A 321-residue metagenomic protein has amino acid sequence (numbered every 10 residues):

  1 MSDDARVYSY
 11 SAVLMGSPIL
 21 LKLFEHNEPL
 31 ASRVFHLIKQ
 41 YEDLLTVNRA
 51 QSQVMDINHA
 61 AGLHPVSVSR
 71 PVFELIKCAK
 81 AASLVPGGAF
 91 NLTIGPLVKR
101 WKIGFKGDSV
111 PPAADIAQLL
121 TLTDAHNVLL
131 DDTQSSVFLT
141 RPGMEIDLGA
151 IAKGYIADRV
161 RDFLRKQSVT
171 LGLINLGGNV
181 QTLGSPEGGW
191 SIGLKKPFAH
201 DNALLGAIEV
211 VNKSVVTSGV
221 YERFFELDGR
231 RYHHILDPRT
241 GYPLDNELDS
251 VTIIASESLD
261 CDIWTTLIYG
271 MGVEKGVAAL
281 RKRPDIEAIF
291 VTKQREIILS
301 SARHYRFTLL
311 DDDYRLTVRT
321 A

Functional and structural regions predicted by a protein language model:
M1-A321: Mature catalytic core of soluble alpha/beta enzymes
